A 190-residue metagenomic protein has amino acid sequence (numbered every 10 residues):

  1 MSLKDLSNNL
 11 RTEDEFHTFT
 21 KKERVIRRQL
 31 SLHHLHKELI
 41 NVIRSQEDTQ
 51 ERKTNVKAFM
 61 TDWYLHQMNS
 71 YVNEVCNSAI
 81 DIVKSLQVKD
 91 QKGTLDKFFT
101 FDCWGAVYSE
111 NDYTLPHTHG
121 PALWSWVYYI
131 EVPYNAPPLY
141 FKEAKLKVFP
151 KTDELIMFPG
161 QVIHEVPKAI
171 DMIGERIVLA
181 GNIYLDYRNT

Functional and structural regions predicted by a protein language model:
M1-D96: Non-heme Fe(II)/2-oxoglutarate
Q91-K168, I173-T190: Catalytic core of non-heme Fe(II) oxygenases with the double-stranded beta-helix
